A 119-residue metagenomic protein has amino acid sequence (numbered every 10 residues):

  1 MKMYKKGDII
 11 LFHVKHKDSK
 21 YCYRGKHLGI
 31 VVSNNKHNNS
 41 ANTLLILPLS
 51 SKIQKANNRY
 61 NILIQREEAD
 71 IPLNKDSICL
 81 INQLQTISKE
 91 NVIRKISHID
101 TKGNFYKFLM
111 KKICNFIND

Functional and structural regions predicted by a protein language model:
M1-M3, K20: Short, surface-exposed secondary-structure edge patches
K2, E68-D119: C-terminal terminal-subdomain/extension
K15-S19: Short, charged beta-turn/beta-strand-edge "cap" motif at the junction between a beta-strand and an adjacent loop
K20-K26, V31-E67: Compact nucleic-acid interaction/catalytic patches
